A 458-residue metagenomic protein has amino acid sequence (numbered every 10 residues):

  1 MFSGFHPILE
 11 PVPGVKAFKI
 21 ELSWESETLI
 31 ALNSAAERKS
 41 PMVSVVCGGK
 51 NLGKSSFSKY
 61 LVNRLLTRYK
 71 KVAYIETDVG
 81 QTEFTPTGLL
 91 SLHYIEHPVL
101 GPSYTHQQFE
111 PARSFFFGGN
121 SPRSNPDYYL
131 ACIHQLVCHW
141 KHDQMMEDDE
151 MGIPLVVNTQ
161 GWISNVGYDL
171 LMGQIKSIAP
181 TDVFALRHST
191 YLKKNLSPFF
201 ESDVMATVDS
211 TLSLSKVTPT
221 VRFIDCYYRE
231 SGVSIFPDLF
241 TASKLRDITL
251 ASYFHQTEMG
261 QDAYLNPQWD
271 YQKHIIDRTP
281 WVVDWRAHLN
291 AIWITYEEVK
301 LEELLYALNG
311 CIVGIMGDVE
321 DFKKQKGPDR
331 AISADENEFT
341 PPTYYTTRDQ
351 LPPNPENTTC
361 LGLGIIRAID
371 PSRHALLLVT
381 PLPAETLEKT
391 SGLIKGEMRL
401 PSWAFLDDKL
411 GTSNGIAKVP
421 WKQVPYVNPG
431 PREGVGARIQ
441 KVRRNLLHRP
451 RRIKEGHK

Functional and structural regions predicted by a protein language model:
M1-M42, V46, Y60, R64 (+2 more regions): Preference for solvent-exposed, low-hydrophobicity sequence contexts
A31-A35, L61-R64, Q135-M146, G173-Q174: A generic secondary-structure signal
P41, A73-L155, W162: Nucleotide-state-sensitive switch-loop elements of NTP-binding domains
K50: The conserved Walker
G53-K54: Conserved glycine(s) of the Walker
K59, D127, A131-C138, D169-G173 (+1 more regions): Amphipathic alpha-helical interface elements that mediate macromolecular binding in regulatory proteins
N63-Y74: Post-Walker A helix-loop "phosphate-sensing" segment adjacent to the P-loop in P-loop NTPases
H142-A206: Phosphate/Mg2+-binding loops and adjacent switch elements in nucleotide/diphosphate-handling enzyme cores
